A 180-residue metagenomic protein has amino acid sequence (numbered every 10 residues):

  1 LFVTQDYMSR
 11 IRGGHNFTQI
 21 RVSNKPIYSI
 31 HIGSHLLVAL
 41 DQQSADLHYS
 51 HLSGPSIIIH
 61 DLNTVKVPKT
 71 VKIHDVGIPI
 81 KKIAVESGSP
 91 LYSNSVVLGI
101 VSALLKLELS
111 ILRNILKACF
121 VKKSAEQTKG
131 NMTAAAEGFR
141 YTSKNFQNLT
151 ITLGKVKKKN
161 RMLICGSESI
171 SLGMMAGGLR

Functional and structural regions predicted by a protein language model:
L1-R180: Active-site cofactor/cluster-binding pocket
